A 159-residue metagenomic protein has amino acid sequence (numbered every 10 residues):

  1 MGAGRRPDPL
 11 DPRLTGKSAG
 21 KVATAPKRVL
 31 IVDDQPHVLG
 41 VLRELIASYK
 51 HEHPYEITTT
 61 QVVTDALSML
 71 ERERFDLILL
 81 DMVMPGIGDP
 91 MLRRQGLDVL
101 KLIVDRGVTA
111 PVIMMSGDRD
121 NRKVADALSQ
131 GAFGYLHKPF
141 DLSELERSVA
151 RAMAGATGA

Functional and structural regions predicted by a protein language model:
P36-T58: Two-component/phosphorelay signaling modules centered on CheY-like receiver
Y49, E71-E73, K101-T109, Q130: Conserved phosphotransfer cores of two-component systems
T58-L77, I87, D105: Acidic, metal-coordinating helix/loop segments flanking the phosphotransfer/catalytic sites of two-component signaling
S68, I87-V108: Short amphipathic alpha-helix used as the core "switch/output" element in two-component signaling
P90-R94, D98, D118-G134: Alpha4 helix (beta4-alpha4-beta5 surface) of REC/receiver domains from two-component response regulators
R122, F140-A150: C-terminal output helix
